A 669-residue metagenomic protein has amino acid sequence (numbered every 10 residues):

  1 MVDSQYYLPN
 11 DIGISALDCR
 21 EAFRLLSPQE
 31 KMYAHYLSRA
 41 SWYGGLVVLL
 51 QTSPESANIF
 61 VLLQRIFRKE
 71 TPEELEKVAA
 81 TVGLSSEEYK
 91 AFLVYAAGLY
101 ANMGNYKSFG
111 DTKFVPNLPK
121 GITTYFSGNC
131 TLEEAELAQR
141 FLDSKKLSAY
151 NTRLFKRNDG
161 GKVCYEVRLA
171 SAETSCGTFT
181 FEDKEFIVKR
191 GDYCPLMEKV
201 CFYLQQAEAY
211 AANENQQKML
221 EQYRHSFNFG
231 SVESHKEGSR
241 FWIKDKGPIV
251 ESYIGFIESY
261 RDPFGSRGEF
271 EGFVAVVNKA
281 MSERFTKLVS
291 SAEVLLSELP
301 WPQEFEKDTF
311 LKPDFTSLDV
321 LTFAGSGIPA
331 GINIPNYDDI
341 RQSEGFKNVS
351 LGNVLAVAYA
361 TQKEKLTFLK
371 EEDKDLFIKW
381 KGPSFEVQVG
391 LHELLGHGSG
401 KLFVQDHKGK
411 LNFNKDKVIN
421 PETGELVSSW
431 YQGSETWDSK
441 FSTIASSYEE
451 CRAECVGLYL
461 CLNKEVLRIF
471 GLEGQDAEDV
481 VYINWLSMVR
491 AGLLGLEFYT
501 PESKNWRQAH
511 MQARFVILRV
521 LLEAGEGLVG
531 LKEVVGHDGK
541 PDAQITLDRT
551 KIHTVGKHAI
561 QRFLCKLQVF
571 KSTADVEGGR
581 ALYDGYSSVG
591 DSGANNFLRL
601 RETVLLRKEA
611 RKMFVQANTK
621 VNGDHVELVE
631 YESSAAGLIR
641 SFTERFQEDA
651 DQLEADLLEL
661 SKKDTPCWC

Functional and structural regions predicted by a protein language model:
V2-R68: N-terminal-proximal low-complexity accessory segments that begin disordered and transition into the first
C19, V48, W437-K440, I444-C451 (+1 more regions): Long, well-structured alpha-helical subdomains associated with metal-dependent extracellular/ecto-lumenal hydrolases
S27, N213, F385-K408, E425 (+2 more regions): Active-site recognition of the HExxH zinc-binding catalytic motif
P54-V163, V167, R519-K571, R580: Amphipathic heptad-repeat coiled-coil/leucine-zipper-like oligomerization helices
E88-C176, E182-F385: Contiguous, non-catalytic segments that form substrate-binding/exosite surfaces or channel walls
E214-E221, H235, D406-N412, V466-L486 (+1 more regions): Short, glycine/acidic-rich hinge or "gate" loops at secondary-structure transitions that mediate conformational
G400-E449: Post-HEXXH active-site segment of zinc metalloproteases
K540-C669: Extended, compositionally biased alpha-helical segments that mediate assembly or anchoring
